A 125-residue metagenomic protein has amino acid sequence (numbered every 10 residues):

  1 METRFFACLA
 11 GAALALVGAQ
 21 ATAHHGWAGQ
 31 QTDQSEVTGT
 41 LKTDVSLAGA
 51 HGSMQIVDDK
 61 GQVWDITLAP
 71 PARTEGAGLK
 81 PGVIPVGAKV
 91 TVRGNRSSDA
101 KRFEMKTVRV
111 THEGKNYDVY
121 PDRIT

Functional and structural regions predicted by a protein language model:
M1-L9: Bacterial N-terminal signal peptides that target proteins for export
A21-S35: Short boundary/loop segments of OB/S1/cold-shock single-stranded nucleic-acid-binding domains
G39-K42: Conserved hydrophobic positions within beta-strands
L47-V57: Short aromatic-glycine-enriched beta-strand elements
G61-P70: A short macromolecule-binding patch
G76-V92: Short nucleic-acid-contacting surface segments enriched for D/E, G, S/T with interspersed K/R
S97-P121: OB-fold/S1-family single-stranded nucleic acid-binding modules
